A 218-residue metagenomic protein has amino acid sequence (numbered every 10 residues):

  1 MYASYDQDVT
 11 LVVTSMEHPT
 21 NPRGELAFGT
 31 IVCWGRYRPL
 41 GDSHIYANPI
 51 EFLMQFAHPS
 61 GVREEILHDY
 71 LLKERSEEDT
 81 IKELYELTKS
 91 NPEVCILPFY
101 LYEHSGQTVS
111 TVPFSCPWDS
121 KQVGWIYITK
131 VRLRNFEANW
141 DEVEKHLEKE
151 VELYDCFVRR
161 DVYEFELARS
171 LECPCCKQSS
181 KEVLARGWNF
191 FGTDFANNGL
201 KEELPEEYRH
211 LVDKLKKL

Functional and structural regions predicted by a protein language model:
M1-L218: Acidic interaction surfaces
